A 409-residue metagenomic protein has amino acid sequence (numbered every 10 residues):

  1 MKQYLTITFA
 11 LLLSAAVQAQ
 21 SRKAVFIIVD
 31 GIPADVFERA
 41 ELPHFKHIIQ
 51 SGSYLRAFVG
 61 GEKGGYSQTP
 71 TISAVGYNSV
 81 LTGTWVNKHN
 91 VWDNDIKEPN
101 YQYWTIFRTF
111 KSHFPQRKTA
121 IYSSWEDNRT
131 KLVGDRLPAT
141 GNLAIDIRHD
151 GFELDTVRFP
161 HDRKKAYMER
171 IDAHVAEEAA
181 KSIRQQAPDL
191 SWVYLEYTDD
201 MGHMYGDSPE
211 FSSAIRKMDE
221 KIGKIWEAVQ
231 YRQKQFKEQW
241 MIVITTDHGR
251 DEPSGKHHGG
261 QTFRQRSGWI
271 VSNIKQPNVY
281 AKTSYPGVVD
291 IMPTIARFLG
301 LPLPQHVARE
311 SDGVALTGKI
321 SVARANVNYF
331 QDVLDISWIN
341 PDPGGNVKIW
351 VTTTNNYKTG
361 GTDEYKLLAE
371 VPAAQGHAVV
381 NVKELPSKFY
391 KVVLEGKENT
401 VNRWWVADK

Functional and structural regions predicted by a protein language model:
M1-A24: Bacterial Sec-dependent N-terminal signal peptides
Q20, N94, W104, F114 (+5 more regions): Membrane-interface soluble catalytic domains
V25-I28, D35, L55-F58, S79-L81 (+5 more regions): Structural recognition of the beta-strand scaffold that forms the well-ordered cores of secreted hydrolase catalytic
F26, H44, K217-H258, I295: Metal-dependent active-site segment of extracytoplasmic phospho-/sulfohydrolases and closely related
G31-D35, L55, G61-S67, V86-N87 (+4 more regions): Solvent-exposed loop/turn segments at secondary-structure junctions within structured extracellular/periplasmic domains
F37-I72, G83, A120: Short, structured active-site-proximal loop/turn typified by the sulfatase FGly-forming signature C/S-X-P-X-R
N87, V91-W92, E98-R163: Catalytic-site neighborhoods of secreted/periplasmic enzymes that process anionic sulfate/phosphate groups
G134-L137, E177-E220, K224: Active-site His/acidic residue clusters
